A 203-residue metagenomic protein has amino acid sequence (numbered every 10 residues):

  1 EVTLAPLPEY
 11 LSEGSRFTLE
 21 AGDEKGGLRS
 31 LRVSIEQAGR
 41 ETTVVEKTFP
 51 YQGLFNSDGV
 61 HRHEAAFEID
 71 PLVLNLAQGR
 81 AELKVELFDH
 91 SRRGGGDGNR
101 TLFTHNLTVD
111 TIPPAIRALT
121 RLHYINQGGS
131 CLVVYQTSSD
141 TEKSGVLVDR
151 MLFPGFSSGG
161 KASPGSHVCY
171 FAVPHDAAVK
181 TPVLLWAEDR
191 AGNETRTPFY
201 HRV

Functional and structural regions predicted by a protein language model:
E1, F103-I112, R202-V203: Flexible, low-complexity linkers/stalks enriched in Thr/Pro that connect modular domains
V2-L4, P113-L119: Proline-enriched interdomain boundary motifs that mark the N-terminal boundary and often initiate the first structured
L7-S30, E64, I125-S139: Contiguous beta-strand segments within globular domains
D23-K47, S138-R150: Solvent-exposed loop/turn segments flanking beta-strands in beta-repeat/beta-sandwich domains
Y51-D70, K161-Y170: Aromatic sugar-binding surface patches on proteins that engage polysaccharides or sugar-phosphate polymers
F88-D97, E188-N193: Short, solvent-exposed loop/turn segments at the edges of extracellular beta-sandwich modules
S130, T137, K143-V203: Non-catalytic extracellular/periplasmic "stalk" and linker regions immediately N-terminal to catalytic or recognition
